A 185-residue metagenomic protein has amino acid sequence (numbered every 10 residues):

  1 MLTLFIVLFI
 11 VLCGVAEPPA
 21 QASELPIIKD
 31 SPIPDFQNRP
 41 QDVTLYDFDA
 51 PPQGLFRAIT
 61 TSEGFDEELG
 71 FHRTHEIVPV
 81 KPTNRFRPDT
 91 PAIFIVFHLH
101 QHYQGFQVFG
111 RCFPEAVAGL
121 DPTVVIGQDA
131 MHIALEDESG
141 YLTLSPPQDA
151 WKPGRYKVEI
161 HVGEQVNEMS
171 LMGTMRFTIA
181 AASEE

Functional and structural regions predicted by a protein language model:
T3-L12: Bacterial N-terminal signal peptides
V11-A16, G64: Intrinsic disorder/low-complexity segments
A16, A20-A22: Boundary at the C-terminal end of the N-terminal hydrophobic targeting segment
E24-P153, E159-L171, M175-A181: Contiguous segments within soluble domain cores/interaction surfaces
S183-E185: Short, solvent-exposed mixed-charge patches
